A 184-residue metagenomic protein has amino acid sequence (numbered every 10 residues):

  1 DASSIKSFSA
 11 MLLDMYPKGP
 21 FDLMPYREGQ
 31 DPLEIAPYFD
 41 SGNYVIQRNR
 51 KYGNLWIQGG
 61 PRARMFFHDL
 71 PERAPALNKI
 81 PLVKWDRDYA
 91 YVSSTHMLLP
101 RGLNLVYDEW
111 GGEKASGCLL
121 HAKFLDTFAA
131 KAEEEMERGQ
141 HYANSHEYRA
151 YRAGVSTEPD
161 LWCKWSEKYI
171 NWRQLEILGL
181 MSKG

Functional and structural regions predicted by a protein language model:
D1-G184: Catalytic-site signature of metal-activated, phosphate-bearing donor transferases, centered on the GT-A/GT-A-like
